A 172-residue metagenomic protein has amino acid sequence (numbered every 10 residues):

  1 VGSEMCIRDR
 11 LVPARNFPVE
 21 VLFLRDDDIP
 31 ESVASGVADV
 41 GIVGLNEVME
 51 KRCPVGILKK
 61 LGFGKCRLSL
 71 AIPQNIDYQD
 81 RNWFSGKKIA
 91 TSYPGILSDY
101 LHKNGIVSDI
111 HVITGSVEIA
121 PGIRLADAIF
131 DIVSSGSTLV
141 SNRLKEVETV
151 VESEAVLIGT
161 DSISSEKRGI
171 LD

Functional and structural regions predicted by a protein language model:
V1-I7: Short, small-residue-biased leader/transition segments that mark boundaries at the very start of proteins
R8-E31, D109-P121: Short helix-initiation/N-cap motifs at beta->coil->alpha
L11-A14, A120-P121, F130-L144: Ligand-binding pocket segment of bilobal, Venus flytrap-like solute-binding proteins
L22, A38-G44, D127-V133: Paired acidic/hydrophobic, glycine-rich loop segments that form the ligand-binding mouth/hinge of periplasmic-binding
D27-S32, V37-C53: Pocket-flanking alpha-helical
L45, P54-V107, S164: A conserved helix-loop-strand patch within extracytoplasmic ligand-binding domains of the periplasmic binding
L45-N46, V133-G136, G159-D161: Short secondary-structure boundary segments
E50-K60, S137-E152: Ligand-binding "clamshell"
